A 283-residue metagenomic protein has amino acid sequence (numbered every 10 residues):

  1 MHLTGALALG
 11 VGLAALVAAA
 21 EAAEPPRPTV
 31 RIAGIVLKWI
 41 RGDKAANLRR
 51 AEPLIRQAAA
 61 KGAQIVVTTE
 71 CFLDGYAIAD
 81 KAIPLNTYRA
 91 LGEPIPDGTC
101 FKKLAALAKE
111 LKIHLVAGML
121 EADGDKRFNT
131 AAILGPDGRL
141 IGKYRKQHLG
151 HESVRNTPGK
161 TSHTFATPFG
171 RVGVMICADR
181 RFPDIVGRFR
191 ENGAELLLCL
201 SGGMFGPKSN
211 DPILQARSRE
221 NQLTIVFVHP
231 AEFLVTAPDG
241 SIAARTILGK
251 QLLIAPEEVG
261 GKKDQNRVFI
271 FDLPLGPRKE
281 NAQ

Functional and structural regions predicted by a protein language model:
H2-A15: Bacterial N-terminal signal peptides
V17-A22: Boundary at the C-terminal end of the N-terminal hydrophobic targeting segment
E24-I32, T164-G173, L196: Beta-strand-turn-beta hairpins that frame and shape the catalytic cleft of phosphate-ester-processing enzymes
K44, P53-P136, G187, G206-L223: Cys-nucleophile CN-hydrolase/nitrilase-fold catalytic domain and related Cys-dependent amidase chemistry that acts on
E93-H114, C177-N266: CN hydrolase (nitrilase-like) catalytic-core segments centered on the catalytic cysteine and neighboring Lys/Glu
A117-M119, T130-I133, H163, F233-T236 (+1 more regions): Short beta-strand scaffold segments in enzyme catalytic cores
D137, K143-Y144, T246: Short hydrophobic alpha-helix segments
K146-G159, G249-K279: A short, polar/charged loop-to-alpha-helix boundary motif
